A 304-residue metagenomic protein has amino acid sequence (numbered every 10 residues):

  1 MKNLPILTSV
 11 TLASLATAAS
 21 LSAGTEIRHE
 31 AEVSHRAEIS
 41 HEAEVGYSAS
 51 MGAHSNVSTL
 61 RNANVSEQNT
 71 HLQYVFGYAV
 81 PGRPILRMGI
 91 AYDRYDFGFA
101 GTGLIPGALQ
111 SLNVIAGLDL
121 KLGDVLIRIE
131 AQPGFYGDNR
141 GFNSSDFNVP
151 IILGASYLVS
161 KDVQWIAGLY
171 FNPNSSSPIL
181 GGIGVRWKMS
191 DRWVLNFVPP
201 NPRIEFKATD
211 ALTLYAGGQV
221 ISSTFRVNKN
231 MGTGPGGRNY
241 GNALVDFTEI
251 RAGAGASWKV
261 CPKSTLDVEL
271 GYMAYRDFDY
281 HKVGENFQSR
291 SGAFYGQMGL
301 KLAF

Functional and structural regions predicted by a protein language model:
H29-A31, H41-A53, L86-R94, I129-F135 (+5 more regions): Transmembrane beta-barrel strands of outer-membrane/channel proteins
A31, Q68-Y74, Q110-A116, A131-F135 (+5 more regions): Hydrophobic, lipid-facing positions within transmembrane beta-strands of outer-membrane proteins
S50-S58, A91-T102, K121, Q132-F142 (+6 more regions): Sequence/structural signature of outer-membrane beta-barrel proteins
L60-Q68, G103-Q110, F142-F147, P173-S177 (+3 more regions): Replace "Gram-negative outer membrane beta-barrel proteins" with "bacterial and organellar outer membrane beta-barrel
Y74-Y78, L118-L120, Y157, F171 (+6 more regions): Residue-level signature of outer-membrane beta-barrel architecture
V80-L86, D124-I129, K161-A167, R192-L195 (+3 more regions): Repeated loop/turn-to-beta-strand initiation elements of outer-membrane beta-barrel proteins
G182-W187, R192, A256-P262, S289-F304: Outer-membrane beta-barrel "beta-signal"
A211-H281: Outer membrane beta-barrel transmembrane domains
